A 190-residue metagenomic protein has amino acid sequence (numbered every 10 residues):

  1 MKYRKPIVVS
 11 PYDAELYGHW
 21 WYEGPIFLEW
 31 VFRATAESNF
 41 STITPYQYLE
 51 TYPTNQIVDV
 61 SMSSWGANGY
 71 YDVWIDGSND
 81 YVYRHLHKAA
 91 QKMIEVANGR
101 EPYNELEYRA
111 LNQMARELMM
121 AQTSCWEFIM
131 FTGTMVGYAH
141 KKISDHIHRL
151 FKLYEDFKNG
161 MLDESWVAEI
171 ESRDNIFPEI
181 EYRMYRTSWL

Functional and structural regions predicted by a protein language model:
M1-L190: Active-site and substrate-binding clefts of carbohydrate-active enzymes
